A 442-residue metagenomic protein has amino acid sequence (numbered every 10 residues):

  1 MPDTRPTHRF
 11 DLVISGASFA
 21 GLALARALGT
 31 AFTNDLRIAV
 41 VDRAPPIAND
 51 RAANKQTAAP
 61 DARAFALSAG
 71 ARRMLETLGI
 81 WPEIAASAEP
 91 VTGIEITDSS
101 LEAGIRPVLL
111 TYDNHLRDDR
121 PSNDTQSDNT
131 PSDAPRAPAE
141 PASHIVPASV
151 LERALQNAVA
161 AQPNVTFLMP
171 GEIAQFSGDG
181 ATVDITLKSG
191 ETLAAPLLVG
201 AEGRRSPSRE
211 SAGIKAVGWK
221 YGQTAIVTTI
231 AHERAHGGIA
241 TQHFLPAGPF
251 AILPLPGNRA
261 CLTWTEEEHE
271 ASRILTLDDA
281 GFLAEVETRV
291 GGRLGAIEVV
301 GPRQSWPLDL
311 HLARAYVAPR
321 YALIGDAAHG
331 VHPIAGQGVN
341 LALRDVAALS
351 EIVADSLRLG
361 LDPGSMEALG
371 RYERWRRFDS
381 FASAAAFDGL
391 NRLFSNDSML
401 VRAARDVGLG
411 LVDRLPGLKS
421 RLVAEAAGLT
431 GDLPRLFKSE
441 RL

Functional and structural regions predicted by a protein language model:
D3-A20, A39: Beta1/beta-strand and adjacent pyrophosphate-binding region of the FAD-binding site in flavoprotein oxidoreductases
H8, S87-S211, W219-T224: Conserved N-terminal helical subregion
S15, A27-A62: Glycine-rich FAD pyrophosphate-binding loop
A20, P46, R205: Conserved Rossmann-like nucleotide-cofactor binding loop
Q56-L101: N-terminal FAD cofactor-binding segment of flavoenzymes
L75, T182-T192, L197-S305: Conserved FAD-binding catalytic core of PHBH/FMO-like flavoproteins
S272-G364: FAD/FMN-dependent oxidoreductases across multiple families
E351-L442: C-terminal helical "tail/cap" subdomain of flavin- and related membrane-associated enzymes
